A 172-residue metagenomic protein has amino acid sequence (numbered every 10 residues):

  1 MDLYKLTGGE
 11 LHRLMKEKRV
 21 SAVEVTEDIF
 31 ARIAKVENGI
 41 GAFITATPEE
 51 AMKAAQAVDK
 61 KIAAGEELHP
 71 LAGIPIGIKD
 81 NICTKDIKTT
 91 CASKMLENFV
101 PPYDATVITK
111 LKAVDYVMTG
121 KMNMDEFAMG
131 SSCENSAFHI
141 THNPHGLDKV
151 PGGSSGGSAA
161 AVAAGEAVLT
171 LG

Functional and structural regions predicted by a protein language model:
M1-A46, E50-K53: An N-terminal boundary/leader segment
L11-M15, V58, S158: Generic hydrophobic alpha-helical segments
I29, A51, G73, K79 (+2 more regions): Conserved hydrophobic/aromatic pocket- or pore-lining residues that grip, position, or stack substrates in active sites
A51-Q56, D115-Y116: Long amphipathic alpha-helix in the N-terminal Rossmann-like dinucleotide-binding domain of NAD(P)-dependent
V58-I74: Immediate post-signal peptide segment of exported/extracytoplasmic ligand-binding proteins
P70-V107, S131: Enzymes and membrane/adaptor proteins characterized by extended Gly/Ser/Thr/Asp/Glu-rich, aromatic-dotted
Y103-A105, T109-G172: Short glycine/serine-rich loop segments
